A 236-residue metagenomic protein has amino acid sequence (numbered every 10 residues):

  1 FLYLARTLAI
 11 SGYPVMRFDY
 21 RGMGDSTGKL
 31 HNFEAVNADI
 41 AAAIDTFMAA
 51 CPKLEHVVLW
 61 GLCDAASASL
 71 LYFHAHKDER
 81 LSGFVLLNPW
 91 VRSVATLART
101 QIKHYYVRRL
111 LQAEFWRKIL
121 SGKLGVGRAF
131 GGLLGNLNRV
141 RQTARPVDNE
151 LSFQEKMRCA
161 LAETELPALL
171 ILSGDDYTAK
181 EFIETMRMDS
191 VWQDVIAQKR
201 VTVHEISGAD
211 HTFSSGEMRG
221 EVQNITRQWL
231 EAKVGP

Functional and structural regions predicted by a protein language model:
F1, K29-E34, R219-G220: Short glycine-enriched, charge-decorated loop/helix-capping segments at active-site entrances that position
F1-T27: Conserved alpha/beta-hydrolase
L2-L4, K103-G235: Serine-hydrolase catalytic core
P14, G83, R200-T202: Conserved beta-strand segments of alpha/beta enzyme cores
M16-F18, L87, I171: The conserved SAM/SAH-binding core of class I Rossmann-like methyltransferase domains, concentrating on the hydrophobic
Y20-G24, V91, D210: Alpha/beta-hydrolase active-site loop signature
R21-H56: Catalytic nucleophile-loop/oxyanion-hole region of alpha/beta-hydrolase and closely related hydrolase-like folds
A42-L111, R141-R145: Primarily recognizes the serine-hydrolase "nucleophile elbow" in alpha/beta-hydrolase and SGNH/GDSL folds
